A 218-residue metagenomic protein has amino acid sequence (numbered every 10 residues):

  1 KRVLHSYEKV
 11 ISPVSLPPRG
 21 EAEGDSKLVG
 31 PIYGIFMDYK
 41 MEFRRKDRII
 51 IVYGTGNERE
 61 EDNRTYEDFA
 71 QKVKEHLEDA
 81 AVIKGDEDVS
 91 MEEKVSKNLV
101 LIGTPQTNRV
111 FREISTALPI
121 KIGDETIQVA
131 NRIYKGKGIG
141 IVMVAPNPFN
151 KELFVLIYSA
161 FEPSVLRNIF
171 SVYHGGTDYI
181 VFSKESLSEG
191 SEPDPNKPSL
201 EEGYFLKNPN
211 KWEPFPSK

Functional and structural regions predicted by a protein language model:
K1-K218: Solvent-exposed alpha-helical segments and adjacent loops that form catalytic or protein-interaction surfaces
